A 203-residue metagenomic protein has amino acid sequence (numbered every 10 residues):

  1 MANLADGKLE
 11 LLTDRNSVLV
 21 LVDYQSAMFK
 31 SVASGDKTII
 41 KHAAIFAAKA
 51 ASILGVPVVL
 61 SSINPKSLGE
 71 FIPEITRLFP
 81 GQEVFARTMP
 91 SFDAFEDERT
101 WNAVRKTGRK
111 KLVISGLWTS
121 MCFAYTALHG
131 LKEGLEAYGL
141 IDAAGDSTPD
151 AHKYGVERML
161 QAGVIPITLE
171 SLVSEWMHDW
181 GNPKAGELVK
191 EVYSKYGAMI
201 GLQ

Functional and structural regions predicted by a protein language model:
A2-V18, L54, K66-Q203: Active-site-adjacent betaalpha module
R15-S17, A33-V59: A short alpha/beta connector and helix-capping loop motif
S17, V22-Q25: Catalytic-site beta-strand/loop segments enriched in glycine and acidic/polar residues
L21-V22, P57-I63: Short beta-strand segments at enzyme active-site cores
V22, F46-A47, G130-K132: Short, flexible segments with low predicted structural confidence
S26-S31: Short acidic, Gly/Ser-rich segments with clustered Asp/Glu that frequently serve as metal-coordination loops in enzyme
V32-G35, I63, A151: Short, solvent-exposed loop/turn segments at secondary-structure boundaries
K37-T38, I63-N64, G145: A short linear-motif detector with a strong N-terminal bias
